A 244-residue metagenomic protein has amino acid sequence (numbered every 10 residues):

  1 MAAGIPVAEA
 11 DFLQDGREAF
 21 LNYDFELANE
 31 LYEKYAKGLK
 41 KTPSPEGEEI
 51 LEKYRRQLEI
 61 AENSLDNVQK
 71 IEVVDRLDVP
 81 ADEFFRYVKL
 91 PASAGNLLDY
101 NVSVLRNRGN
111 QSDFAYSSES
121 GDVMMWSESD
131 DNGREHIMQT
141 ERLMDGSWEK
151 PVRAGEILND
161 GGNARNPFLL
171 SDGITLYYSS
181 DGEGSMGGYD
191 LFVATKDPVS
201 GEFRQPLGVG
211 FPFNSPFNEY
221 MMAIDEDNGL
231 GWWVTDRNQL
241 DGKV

Functional and structural regions predicted by a protein language model:
A3-Q14, E18-L27, K37-V244: Short, conserved micro-motifs composed of acidic
